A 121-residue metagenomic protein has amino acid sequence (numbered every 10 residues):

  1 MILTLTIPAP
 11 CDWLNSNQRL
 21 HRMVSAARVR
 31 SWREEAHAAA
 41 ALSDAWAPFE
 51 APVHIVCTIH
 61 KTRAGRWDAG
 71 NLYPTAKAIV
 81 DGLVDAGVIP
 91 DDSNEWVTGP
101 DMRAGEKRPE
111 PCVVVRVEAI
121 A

Functional and structural regions predicted by a protein language model:
M1-A121: Catalytic phosphate/metal-binding cores of nucleic-acid and nucleotide-processing enzymes, i.e., regions that mediate
